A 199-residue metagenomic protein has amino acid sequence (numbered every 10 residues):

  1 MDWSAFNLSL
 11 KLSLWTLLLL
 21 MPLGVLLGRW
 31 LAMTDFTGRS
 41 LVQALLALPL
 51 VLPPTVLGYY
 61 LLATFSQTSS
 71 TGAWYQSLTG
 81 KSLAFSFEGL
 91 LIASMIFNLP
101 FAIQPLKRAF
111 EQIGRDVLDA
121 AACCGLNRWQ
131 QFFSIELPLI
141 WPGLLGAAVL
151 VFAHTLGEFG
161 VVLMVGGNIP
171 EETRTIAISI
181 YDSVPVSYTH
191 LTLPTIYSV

Functional and structural regions predicted by a protein language model:
M1-L18, M33-F36, Y75-G80, D182-Y188: Periplasmic/extracellular loop-to-transmembrane helix junction in inner-membrane transport proteins
W15-L46, Y59-L61, K107-V117, R128-F132 (+1 more regions): Transmembrane-helix boundary motif in ABC transporter permease subunits
L18, F101-L106, F110, G114 (+1 more regions): Transmembrane alpha-helices
L52-G58: Transmembrane alpha-helices and adjacent helix-loop boundaries
G58-M95, V165-P170: Membrane-interfacial helix termini and adjacent extracytoplasmic/periplasmic loops of multi-pass transporters
L62-A63, Q67, V161-Y188: Glycine-rich helix-loop "coupling/hinge" segments at transmembrane-helix boundaries in multipass transporters
T189-T195: Conserved small/polar residues in nucleotide/adenosyl-binding loops
